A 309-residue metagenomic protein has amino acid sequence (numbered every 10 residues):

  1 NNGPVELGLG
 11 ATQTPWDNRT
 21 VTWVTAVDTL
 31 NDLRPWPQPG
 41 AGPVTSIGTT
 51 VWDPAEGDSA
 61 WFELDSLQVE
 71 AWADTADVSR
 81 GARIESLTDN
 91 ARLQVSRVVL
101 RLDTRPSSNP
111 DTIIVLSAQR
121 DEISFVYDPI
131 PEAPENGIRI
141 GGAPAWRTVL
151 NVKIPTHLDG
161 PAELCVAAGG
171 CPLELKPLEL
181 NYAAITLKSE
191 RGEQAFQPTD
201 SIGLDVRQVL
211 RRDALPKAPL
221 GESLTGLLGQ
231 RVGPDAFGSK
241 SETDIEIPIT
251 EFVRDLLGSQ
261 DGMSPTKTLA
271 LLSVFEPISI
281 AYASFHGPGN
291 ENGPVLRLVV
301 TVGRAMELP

Functional and structural regions predicted by a protein language model:
N1-P309: Secreted, disulfide-rich extracellular signaling modules
